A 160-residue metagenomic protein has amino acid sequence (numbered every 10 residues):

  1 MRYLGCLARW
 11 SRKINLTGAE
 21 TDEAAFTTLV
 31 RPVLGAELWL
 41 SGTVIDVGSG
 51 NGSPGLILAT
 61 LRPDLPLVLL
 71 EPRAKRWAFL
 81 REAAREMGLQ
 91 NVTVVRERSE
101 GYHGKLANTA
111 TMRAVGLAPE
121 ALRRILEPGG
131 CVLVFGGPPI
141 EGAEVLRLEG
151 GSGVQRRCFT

Functional and structural regions predicted by a protein language model:
M1-I45, K75-Q90: Class I SAM-dependent transferase core
A8-R12, I57, S99: Short amphipathic alpha-helical segments, especially helix-boundary/capping motifs
A25-T27, D46, G50-I57: Glycine/charge-rich, flexible interdomain linkers and switch-proximal surface loops that mediate coupling
L38-W39, A59-L61: Short, charge-rich binding segments
S49, S53-G55, R62-T160: S-adenosylmethionine
